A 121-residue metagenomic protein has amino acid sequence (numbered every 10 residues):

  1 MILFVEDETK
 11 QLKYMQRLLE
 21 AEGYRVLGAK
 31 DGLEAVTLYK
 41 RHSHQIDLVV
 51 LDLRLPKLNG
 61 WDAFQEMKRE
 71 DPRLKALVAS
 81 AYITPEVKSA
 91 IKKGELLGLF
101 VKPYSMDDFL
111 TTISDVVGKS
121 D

Functional and structural regions predicted by a protein language model:
E6: Conserved acidic carboxylate
K13, D62, Y82-F100, D107 (+1 more regions): Alpha4 helix (beta4-alpha4-beta5 surface) of REC/receiver domains from two-component response regulators
K13-A21: Charged docking surfaces used in two-component/phosphorelay signaling
G23-K30, L38: Short hydrophobic/Thr-rich beta-strand motif most characteristic of the beta2 strand and flanking loop of CheY-like
D31-E34, N59-D62: Acidic catalytic/metal-coordinating carboxylates
K40-H44, E66-L74, K92-G94: Conserved phosphotransfer cores of two-component systems
D52, S80: Active-site residues of response regulator receiver
P56: The feature encodes the CheY-like receiver
